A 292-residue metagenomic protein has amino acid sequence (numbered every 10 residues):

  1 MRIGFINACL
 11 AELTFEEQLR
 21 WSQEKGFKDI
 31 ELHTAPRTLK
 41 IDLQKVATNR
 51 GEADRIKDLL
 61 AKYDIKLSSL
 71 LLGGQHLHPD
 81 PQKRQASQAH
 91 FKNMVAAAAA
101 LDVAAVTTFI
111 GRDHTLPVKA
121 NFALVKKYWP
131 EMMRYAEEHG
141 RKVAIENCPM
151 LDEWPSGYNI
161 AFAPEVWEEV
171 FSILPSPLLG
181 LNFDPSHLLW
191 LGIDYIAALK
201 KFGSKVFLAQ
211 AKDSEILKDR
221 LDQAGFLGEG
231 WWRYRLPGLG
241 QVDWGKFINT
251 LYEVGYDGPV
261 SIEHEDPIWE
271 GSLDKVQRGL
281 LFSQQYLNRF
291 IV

Functional and structural regions predicted by a protein language model:
M1-D29, A61, D102, P155 (+1 more regions): Histidine-acidic metal/acid-base catalytic patches
C9-A11, T34-P36, G73-H76, I110-H114 (+4 more regions): Active-site-proximal loop/turn and secondary-structure-junction residues that shape catalytic pockets, frequently
E12, R50, L77, Q88 (+4 more regions): Short alpha-helix boundary/capping motifs
E17, D54, D58-Y63, H76-G180 (+2 more regions): Active-site acidic/histidine proton-transfer and metal-coordination neighborhood in alpha/beta enzyme cores
E31, S69-L71, T107, A144 (+2 more regions): Conserved beta-strand positions in the central sheet of alpha/beta enzyme cores
H33-K57: Glycine-rich, proline-tolerant flexible connector loops at the mouths of alpha/beta enzymes
T38-A47, L72-H90, I110-A123, A224-W231 (+1 more regions): Surface-exposed, active-site-proximal loop segments in enzymatic domains
I65-L67: N-terminal glycine-rich cofactor-binding segment that shapes the pocket for flavin-like pterin cofactors
